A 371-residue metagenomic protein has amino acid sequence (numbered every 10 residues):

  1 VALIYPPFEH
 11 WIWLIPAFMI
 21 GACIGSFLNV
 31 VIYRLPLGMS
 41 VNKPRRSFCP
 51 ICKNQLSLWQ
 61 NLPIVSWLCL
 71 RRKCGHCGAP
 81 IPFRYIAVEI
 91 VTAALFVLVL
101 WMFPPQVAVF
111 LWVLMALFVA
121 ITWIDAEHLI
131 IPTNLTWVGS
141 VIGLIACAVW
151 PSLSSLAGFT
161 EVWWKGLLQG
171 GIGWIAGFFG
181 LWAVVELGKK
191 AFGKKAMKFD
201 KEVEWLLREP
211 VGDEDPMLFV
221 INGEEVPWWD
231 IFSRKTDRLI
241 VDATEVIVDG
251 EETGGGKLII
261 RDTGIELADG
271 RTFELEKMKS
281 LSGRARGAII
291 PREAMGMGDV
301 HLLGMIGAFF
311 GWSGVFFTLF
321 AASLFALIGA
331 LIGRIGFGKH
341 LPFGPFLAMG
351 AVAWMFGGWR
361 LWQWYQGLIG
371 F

Functional and structural regions predicted by a protein language model:
V1-F371: A membrane-topology feature that recognizes alpha-helical transmembrane segments and their immediate juxtamembrane
